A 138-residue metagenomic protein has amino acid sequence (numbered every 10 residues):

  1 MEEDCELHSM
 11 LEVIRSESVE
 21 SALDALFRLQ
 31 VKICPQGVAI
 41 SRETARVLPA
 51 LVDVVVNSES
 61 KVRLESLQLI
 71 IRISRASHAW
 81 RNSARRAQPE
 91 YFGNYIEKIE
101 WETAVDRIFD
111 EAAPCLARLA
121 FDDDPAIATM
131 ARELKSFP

Functional and structural regions predicted by a protein language model:
M1, R28-A39, Y91-T103: Boundary/linker elements of alpha-helical solenoid repeat scaffolds
M1-L26: N-terminal "cap/leader" segments of large eukaryotic alpha-helical scaffolds
E3-H8, I40-L48, I108-A113: Core helices of alpha-solenoid repeat scaffolds
S9-L11, A50-V52, C115-A117: Buried hydrophobic core positions in alpha-solenoid tandem helical repeats
E17-S18, S58-S60, D123-I127: Short inter-helical turns and helix N-cap capping residues of alpha-solenoid HEAT/ARM repeat scaffolds
S18-I33, L67-I73, S77-N94: HEAT-repeat alpha-solenoid elements in large eukaryotic scaffold proteins
S60, S74-L116: Acidic, serine/threonine- and proline-enriched intrinsically disordered linkers and terminal tails in large eukaryotic
